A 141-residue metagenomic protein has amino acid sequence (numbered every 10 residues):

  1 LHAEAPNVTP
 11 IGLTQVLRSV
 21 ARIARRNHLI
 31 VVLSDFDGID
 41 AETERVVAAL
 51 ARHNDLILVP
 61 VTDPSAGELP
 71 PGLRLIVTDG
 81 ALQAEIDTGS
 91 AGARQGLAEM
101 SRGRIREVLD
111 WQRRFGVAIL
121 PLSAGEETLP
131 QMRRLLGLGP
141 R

Functional and structural regions predicted by a protein language model:
L1-H28, A41, V61-D63: Von Willebrand factor
A5, D35, G96-L97: A generic structural signal for short
G12, G38, M100, R104: Soluble or luminal CAZymes and related metallo-dependent hydrolases
R26, E44-R141: Von Willebrand factor type A / integrin I
V31-D35, Q112: MIDAS-like acidic motif and immediate structural context at the N-terminus of von Willebrand factor A/I domains
S34-A41, L56: Active-site glycine- and acidic-residue-rich loops that bind and position anionic ligands or nucleotide-like cofactors
